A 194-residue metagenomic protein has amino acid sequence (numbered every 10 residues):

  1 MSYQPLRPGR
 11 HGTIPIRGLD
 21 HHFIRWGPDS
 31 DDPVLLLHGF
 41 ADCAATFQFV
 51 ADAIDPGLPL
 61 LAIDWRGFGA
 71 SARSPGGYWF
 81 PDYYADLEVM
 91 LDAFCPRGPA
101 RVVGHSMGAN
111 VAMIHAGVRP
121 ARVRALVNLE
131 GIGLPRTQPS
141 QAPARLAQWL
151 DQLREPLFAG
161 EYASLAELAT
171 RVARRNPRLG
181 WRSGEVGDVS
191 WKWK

Functional and structural regions predicted by a protein language model:
R10, I16-I24, D55-P56, L61-V103 (+1 more regions): Active-site loop/oxyanion-hole signature of alpha/beta-hydrolase fold enzymes
D31-G39: Short beta-strand element of the alpha/beta-hydrolase
G39-D42, S106: Active-site glycine-rich loops that stabilize anionic/oxyanionic intermediates across multiple enzyme folds
A41, W65-G69, G133: Alpha/beta-hydrolase active-site loop signature
A41-F49, L60: Serine-hydrolase catalytic-loop signature spanning alpha/beta hydrolases and amidase-signature enzymes
A53, R97-A142: Conserved hydrolase catalytic core segment
L129-E161: A catalytic-pocket lid/entrance helix-loop region that shapes and gates access to the active site across common
P156-K194: Conserved alpha/beta-hydrolase catalytic His-Asp/Glu region
